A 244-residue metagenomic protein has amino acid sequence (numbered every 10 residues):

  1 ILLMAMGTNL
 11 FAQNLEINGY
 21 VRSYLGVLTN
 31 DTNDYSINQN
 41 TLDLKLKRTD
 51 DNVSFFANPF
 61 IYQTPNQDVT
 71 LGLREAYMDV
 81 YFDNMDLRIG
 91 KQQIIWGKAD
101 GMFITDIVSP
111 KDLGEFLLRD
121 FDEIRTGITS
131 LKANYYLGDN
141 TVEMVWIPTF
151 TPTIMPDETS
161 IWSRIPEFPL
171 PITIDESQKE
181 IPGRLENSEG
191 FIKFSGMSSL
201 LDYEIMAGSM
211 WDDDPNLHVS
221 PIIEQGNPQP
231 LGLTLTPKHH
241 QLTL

Functional and structural regions predicted by a protein language model:
A12-L28, R48, V53-A57: Transmembrane beta-strand segments of Gram-negative outer membrane beta-barrel proteins
L28-T32, N66-D68, W96-M102, T151-D157 (+4 more regions): Outer-membrane beta-barrel proteins
T29-T32, Y62-T64, R74, E115-R119 (+2 more regions): Extracellular loop and loop/strand-boundary signature of outer-membrane beta-barrel proteins
D34-N38, Q67-T70, D120-R125, P182-E186 (+2 more regions): Short sequence motifs at beta-strands and strand-loop junctions characteristic of Gram-negative outer-membrane
N38-L44, L73-A76, G127-L131, S188-I192 (+2 more regions): Hydrophobic, lipid-facing positions within transmembrane beta-strands of outer-membrane proteins
L44-N52, F82-N84, L137-D139, G196-L200 (+2 more regions): Outer-membrane beta-barrel proteins
K47-S163: Outer membrane beta-barrel
T159-L244: Surface-exposed beta-loop-beta
